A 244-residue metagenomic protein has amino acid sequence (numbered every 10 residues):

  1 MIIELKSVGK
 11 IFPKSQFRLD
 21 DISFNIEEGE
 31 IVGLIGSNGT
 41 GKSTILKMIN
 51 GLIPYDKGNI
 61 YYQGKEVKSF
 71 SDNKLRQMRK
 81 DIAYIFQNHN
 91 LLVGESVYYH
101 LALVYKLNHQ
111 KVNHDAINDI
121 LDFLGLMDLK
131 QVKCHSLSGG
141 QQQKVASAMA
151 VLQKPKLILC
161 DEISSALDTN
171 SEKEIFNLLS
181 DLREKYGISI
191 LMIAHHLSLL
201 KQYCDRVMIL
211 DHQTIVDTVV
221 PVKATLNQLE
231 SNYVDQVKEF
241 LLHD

Functional and structural regions predicted by a protein language model:
I35-S37: The feature captures the beta-strand-to-loop junction immediately N-terminal to the Walker
N50: Helix-to-loop junction immediately C-terminal to a conserved catalytic motif
G58-E66: Conserved ABC transporter NBD signature motif
H114-L129: Conserved ABC ATPase "signature" region
K133-L137: Conserved ABC ATPase signature
I158-D161: Catalytic Walker B motif of ABC-type/P-loop ATPase nucleotide-binding domains
T214-K238: Conserved beta-strand-loop-alpha-helix hinge in the C-terminal portion of ABC ATPase nucleotide-binding domains
